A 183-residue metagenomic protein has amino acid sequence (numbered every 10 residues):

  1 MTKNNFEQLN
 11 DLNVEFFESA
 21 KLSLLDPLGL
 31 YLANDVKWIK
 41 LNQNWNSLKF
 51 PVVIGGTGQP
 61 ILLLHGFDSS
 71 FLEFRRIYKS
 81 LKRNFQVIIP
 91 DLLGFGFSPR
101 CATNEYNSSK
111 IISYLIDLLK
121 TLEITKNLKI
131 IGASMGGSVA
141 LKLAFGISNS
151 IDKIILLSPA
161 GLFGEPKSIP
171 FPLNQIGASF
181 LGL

Functional and structural regions predicted by a protein language model:
M1-L41: An N-terminal hydrophobic leader/cap segment in hydrolases
L30, D35-N46, F50-G55, R83 (+1 more regions): Active-site loop/oxyanion-hole signature of alpha/beta-hydrolase fold enzymes
T57-G58, G66-S69, S134: Active-site glycine-rich loops that stabilize anionic/oxyanionic intermediates across multiple enzyme folds
G66-R76, V87: Serine-hydrolase catalytic-loop signature spanning alpha/beta hydrolases and amidase-signature enzymes
D68, L92-G96, G161: Alpha/beta-hydrolase active-site loop signature
G132, G136, A140: Gly/Ala-rich beta-loop-alpha elbow adjacent to hydrolase catalytic centers
L141-G146, I151-G182: Flexible "cap/lid" loop of the alpha/beta hydrolase fold
